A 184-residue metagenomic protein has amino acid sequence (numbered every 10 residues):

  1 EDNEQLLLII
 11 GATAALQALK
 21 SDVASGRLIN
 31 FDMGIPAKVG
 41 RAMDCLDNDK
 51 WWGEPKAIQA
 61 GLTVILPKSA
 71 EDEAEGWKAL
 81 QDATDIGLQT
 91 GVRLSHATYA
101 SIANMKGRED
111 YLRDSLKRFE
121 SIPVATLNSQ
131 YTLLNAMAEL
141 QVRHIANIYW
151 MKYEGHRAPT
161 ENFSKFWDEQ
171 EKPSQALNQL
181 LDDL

Functional and structural regions predicted by a protein language model:
E1-A24, D49-I65, R93-S101, L140-I145: Amphipathic alpha-helical repeat scaffolds of TPR domains
E1-L7, R41-K50, D85-T90, V124-T132: Flexible helix-coil transition and linker loops at the boundaries of alpha-helical arrays
A24-D47, W51-G53, A60: Well-ordered, non-transmembrane segments within structured domains
G26-R27, W52-G53, I65-E75, A79 (+2 more regions): Terminal alpha-helical segments
R27-V39, A70-W77, R113-L116: Helix-turn-helix repeat elements of alpha-solenoid scaffolds
G34-D44, W77-Q81, E120-V124: Short amphipathic alpha-helical segments and their helix-coil junctions
K38, Q59, E75-K78, M137 (+1 more regions): Extracytoplasmic/secreted proteins, especially bacterial periplasmic and envelope-associated proteins
D82-I86, T90-L184: A cross-kingdom marker for long, charged
